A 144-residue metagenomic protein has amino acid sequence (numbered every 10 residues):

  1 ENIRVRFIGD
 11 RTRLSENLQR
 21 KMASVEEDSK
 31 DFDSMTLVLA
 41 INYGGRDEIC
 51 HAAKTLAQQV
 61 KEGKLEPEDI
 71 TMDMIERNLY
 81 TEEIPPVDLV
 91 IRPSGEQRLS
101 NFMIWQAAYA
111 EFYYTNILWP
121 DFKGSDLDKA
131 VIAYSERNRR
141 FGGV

Functional and structural regions predicted by a protein language model:
E1-V144: Flexible, compositionally biased loop and terminal segments
